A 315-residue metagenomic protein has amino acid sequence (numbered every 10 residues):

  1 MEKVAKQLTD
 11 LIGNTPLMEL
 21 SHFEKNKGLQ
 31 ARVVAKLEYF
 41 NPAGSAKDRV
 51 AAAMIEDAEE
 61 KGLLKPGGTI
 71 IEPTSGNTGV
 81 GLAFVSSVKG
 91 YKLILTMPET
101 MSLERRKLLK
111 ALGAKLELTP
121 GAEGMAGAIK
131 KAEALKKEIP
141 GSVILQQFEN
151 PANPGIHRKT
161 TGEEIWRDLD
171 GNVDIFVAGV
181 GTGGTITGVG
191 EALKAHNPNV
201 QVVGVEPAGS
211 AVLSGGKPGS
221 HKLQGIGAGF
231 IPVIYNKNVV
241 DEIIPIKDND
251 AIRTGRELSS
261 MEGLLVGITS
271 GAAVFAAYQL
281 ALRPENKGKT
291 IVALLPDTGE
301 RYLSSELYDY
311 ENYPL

Functional and structural regions predicted by a protein language model:
M1-L315: PLP-dependent amino-acid enzyme catalytic core
